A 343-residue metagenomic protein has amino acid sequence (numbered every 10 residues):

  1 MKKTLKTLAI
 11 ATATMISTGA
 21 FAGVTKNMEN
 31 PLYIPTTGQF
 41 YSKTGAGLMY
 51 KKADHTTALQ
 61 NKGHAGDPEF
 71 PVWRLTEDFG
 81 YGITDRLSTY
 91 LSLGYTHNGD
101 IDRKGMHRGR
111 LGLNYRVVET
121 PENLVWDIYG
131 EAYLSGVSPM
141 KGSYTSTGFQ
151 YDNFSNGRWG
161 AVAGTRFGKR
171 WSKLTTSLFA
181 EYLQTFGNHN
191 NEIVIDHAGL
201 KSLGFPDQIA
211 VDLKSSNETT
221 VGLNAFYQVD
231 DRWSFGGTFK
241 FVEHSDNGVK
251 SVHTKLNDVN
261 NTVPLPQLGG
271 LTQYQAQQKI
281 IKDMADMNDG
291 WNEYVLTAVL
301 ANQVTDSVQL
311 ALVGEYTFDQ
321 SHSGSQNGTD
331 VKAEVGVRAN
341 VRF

Functional and structural regions predicted by a protein language model:
T7, A11, A20-H55, P121 (+1 more regions): Outer-membrane beta-barrel biogenesis signature
F40, T44, W73-E77, H107-L111 (+5 more regions): Hydrophobic, lipid-facing positions within transmembrane beta-strands of outer-membrane proteins
S42-A46, L91, L113, I128-A132 (+6 more regions): Membrane-embedded beta-strand positions of outer-membrane beta-barrel proteins
A46-K52, L93-G99, V117, A132-S138 (+5 more regions): Transmembrane beta-strands of outer-membrane beta-barrel pores
G47-L75, T147-N153, S323-S325: Surface-exposed strand-loop-strand hairpins of Gram-negative outer-membrane beta-barrel proteins
D54-A65, F205-F343: Outer membrane beta-barrel transmembrane domains
R86-L91, T120-V125, W171-S177, D231-F235 (+2 more regions): Repeated loop/turn-to-beta-strand initiation elements of outer-membrane beta-barrel proteins
D102-A210: Outer-membrane pore/translocation modules
